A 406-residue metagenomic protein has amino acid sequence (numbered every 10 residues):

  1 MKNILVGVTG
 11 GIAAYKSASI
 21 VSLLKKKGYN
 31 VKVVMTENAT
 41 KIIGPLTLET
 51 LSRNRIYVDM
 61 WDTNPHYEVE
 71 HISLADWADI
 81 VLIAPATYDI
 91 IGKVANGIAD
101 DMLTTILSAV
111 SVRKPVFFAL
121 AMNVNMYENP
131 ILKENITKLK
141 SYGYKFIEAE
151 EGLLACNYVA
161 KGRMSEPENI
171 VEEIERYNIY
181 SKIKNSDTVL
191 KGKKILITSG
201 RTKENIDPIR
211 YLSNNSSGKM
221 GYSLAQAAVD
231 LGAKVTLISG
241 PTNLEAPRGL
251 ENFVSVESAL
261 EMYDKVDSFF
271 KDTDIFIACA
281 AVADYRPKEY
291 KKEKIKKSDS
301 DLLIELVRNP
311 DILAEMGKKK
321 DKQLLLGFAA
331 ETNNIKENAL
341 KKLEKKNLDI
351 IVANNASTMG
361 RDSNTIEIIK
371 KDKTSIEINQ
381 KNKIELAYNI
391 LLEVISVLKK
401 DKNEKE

Functional and structural regions predicted by a protein language model:
M1-F118, N123-E406: A cross-family phosphate/adenosyl-ligand binding-site feature
